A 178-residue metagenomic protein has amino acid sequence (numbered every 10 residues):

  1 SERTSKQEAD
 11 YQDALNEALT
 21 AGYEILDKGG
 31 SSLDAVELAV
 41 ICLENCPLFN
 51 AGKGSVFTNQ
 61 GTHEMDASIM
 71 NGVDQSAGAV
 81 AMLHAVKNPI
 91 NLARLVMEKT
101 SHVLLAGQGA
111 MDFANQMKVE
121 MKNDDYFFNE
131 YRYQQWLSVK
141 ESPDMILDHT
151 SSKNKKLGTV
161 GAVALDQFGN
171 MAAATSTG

Functional and structural regions predicted by a protein language model:
S1-G178: Alpha/propeptide regions of enzymes that mature by internal proteolysis
